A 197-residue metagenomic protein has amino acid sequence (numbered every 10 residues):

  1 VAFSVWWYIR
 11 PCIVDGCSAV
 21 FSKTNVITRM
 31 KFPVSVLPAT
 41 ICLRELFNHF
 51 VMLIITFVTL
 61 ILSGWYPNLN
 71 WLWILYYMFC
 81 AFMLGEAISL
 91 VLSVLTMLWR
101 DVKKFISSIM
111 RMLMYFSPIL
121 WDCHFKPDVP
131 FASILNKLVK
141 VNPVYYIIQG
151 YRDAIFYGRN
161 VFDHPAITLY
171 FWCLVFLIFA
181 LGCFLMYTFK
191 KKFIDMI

Functional and structural regions predicted by a protein language model:
V1-P11, D15, H164, L181: Transmembrane helix-boundary elements of multi-pass transport/secretion proteins, especially ABC-type permease modules
A2-I9, I109-S117: Hydrophobic transmembrane alpha-helices
A2-R10, A39-T40, L72-Y77, I134-K137: Short alpha-helical transmembrane interface motifs in multi-pass membrane proteins
W7-V34, P38-L46: Transmembrane helix boundary and interhelical loop/hinge segments in multi-pass membrane proteins
D15-R29, H49-T59, M110-D128: Hydrophobic alpha-helical transmembrane segments
V34, A39-I109, L113, H164-M186: Alpha-helical transmembrane segments and their short interhelical loops
P118-L177: Membrane-interfacial helix-loop-helix junctions in multi-pass membrane proteins
Y187-I197: Short cytosolic juxtamembrane segments of multi-pass membrane proteins
